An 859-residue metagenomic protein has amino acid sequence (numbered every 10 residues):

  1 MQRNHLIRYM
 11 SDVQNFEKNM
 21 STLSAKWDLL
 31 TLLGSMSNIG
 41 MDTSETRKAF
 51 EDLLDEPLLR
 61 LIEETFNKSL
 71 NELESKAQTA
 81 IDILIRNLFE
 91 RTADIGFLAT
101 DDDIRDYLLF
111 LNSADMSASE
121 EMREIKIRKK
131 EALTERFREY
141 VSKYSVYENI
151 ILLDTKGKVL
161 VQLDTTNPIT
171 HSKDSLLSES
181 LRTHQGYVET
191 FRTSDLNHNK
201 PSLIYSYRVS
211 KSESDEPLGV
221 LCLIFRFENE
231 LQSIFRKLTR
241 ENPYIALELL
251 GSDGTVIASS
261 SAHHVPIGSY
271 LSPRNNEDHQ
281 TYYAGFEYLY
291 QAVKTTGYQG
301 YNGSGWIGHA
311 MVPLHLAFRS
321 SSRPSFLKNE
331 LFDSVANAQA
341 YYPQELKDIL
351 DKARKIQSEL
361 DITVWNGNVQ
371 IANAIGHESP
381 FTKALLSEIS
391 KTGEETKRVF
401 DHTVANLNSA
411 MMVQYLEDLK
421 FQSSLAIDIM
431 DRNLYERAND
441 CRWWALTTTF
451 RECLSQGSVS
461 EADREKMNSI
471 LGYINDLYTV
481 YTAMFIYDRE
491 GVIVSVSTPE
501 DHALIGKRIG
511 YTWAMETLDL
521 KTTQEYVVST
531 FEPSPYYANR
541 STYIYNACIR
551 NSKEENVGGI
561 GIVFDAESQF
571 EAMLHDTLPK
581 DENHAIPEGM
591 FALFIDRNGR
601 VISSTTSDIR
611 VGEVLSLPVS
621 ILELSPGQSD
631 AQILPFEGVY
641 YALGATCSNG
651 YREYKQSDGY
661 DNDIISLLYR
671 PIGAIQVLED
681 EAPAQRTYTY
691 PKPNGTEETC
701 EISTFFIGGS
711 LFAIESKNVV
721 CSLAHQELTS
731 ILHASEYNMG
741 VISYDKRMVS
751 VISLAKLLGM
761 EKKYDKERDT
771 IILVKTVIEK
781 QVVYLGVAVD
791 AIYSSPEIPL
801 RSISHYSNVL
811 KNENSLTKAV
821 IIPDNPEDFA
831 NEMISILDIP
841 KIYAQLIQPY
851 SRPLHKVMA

Functional and structural regions predicted by a protein language model:
M1-E64, I267-Q414, V614-Y688: Extracellular/periplasmic juxtamembrane segments that couple receptor/chemosensory ectodomains to their
N19-Q185, L238, W365-T523, L574-T577: Extracytoplasmic/periplasmic sensory segments of membrane signal-transduction proteins
T100, I150-G157, A246-G254, Y282 (+5 more regions): Short hydrophobic alpha-helical segments used for membrane anchoring or interfacial signaling
K130-Y144, S175, V220-I267, L271-N275 (+4 more regions): Solvent-exposed, extracytoplasmic
T134-I224, E230, E277-A292, N475-A483 (+3 more regions): Extracytoplasmic/periplasmic ligand-binding sensor regions of membrane-associated signaling proteins
I204, L218-I224, G305-M311, I544 (+8 more regions): Short hydrophobic beta-strand segments that form the core of ligand-binding sensory/regulatory domains
V209-S212, T295-G300, S534, I549-S552 (+2 more regions): Sensor-regulatory modules in signal-transduction proteins
G673-A859: An acidic, low-aromatic, low-complexity terminal/linker signal
